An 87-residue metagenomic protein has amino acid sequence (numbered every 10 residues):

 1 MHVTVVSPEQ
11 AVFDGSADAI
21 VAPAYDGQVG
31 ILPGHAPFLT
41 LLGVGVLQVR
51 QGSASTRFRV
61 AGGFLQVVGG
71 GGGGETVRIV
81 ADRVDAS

Functional and structural regions predicted by a protein language model:
H2-S87: Compact, glycine-rich, soluble single-domain proteins
